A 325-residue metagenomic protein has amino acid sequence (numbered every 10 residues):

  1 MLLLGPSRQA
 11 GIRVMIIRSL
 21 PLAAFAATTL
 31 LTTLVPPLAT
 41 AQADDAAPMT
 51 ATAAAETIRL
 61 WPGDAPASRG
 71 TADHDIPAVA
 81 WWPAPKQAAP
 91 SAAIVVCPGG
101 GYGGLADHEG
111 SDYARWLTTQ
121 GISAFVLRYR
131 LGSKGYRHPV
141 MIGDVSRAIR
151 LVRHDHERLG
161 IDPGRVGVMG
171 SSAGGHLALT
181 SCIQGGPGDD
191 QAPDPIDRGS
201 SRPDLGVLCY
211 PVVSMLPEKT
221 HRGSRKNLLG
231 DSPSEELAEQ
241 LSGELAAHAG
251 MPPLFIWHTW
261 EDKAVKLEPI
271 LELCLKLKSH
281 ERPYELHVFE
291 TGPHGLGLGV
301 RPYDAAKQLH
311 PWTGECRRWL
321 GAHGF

Functional and structural regions predicted by a protein language model:
D44-A88: N-terminal cap/lid segment of alpha/beta-hydrolase-fold proteins
P77, A192-I196, D231-A246, M251-P252: Active-site nucleophile elbow and catalytic-triad environment of alpha/beta-hydrolase enzymes
W82, W257, L267, L271-F325: C-terminal catalytic histidine-bearing segment of alpha/beta-hydrolase fold enzymes
P90-G99: Short beta-strand element of the alpha/beta-hydrolase
P98-G103, W260: Active-site glycine-rich loops that stabilize anionic/oxyanionic intermediates across multiple enzyme folds
L105-D107, D112-Y113, V126-P163, D304-L309: Catalytic nucleophile-loop/oxyanion-hole region of alpha/beta-hydrolase and closely related hydrolase-like folds
R147-T220, S224, A238-E239, G243: Primarily recognizes the serine-hydrolase "nucleophile elbow" in alpha/beta-hydrolase and SGNH/GDSL folds
I256-H258, D262: Short beta-strand/loop motif that positions the catalytic acidic residue of the alpha/beta-hydrolase fold
